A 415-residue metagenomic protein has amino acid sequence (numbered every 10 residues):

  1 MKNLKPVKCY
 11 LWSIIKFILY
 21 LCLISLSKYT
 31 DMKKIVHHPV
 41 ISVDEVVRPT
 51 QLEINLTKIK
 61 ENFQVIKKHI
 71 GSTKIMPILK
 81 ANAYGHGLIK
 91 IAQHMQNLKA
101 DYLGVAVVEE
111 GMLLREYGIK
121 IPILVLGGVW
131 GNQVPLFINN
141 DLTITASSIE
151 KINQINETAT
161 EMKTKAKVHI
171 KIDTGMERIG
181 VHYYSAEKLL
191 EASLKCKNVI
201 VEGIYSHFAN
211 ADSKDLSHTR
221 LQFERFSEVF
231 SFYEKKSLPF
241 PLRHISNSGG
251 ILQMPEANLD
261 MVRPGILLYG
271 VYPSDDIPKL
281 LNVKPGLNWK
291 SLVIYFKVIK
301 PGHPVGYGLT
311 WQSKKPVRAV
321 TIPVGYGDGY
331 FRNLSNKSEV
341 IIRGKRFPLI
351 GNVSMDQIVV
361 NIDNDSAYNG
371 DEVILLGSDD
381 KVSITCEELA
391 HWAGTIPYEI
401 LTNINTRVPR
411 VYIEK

Functional and structural regions predicted by a protein language model:
I15-L19, S25, V36, S42: Residues marking helix boundaries in flexible regions
K33, V46, T50-I54, K58-E61 (+1 more regions): Active-site-proximal beta-alpha core segment in soluble small-molecule metabolic enzymes
K33-K60, E110, V129, L136 (+3 more regions): Active-site anion/phosphate-binding pocket segments in diverse small-molecule metabolic enzymes
